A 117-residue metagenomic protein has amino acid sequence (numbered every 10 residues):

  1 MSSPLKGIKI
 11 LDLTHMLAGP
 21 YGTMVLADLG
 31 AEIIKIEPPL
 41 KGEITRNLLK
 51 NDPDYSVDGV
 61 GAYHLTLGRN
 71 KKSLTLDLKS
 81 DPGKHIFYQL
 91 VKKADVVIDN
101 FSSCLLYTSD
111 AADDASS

Functional and structural regions predicted by a protein language model:
M1-S109: N-terminal helix-loop segment corresponding to the beta1-alpha1 unit of nucleotide/adenylate-binding folds
Y107-S117: Single conserved hydrophobic/aromatic residue that forms the stacking wall/gate of nucleotide- or nucleobase-binding
